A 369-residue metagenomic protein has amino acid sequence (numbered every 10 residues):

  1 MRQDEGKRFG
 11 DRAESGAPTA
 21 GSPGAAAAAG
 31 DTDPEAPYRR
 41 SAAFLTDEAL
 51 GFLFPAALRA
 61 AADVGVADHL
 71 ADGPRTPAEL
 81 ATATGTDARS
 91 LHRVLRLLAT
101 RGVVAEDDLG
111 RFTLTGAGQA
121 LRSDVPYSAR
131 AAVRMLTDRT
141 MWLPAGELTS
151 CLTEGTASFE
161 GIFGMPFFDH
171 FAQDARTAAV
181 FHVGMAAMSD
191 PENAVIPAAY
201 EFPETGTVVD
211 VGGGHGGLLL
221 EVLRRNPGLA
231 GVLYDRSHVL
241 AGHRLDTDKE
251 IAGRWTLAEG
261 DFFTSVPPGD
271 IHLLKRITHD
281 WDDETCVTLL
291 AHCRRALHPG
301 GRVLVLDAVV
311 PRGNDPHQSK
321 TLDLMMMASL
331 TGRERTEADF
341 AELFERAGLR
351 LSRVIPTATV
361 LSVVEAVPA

Functional and structural regions predicted by a protein language model:
M1, G16-P18, T115-L121: Short, compositionally biased low-complexity segments
R2-E106, F202-A369: Alpha-helical subdomain
D31-A36, R40-V64, D68-P74, T82-A83 (+1 more regions): Conserved Class I S-adenosyl-L-methionine-dependent methyltransferase catalytic core
